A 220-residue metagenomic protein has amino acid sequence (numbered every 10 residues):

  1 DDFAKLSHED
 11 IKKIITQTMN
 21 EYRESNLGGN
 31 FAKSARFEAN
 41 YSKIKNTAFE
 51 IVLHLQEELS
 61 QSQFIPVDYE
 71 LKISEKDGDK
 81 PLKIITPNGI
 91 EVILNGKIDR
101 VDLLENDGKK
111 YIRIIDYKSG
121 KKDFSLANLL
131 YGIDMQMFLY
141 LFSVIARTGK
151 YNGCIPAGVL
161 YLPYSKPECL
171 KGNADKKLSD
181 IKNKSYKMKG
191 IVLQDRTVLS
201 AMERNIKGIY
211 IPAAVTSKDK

Functional and structural regions predicted by a protein language model:
D1-K220: Structural signature of nuclease core domains in nucleic-acid processing machines
